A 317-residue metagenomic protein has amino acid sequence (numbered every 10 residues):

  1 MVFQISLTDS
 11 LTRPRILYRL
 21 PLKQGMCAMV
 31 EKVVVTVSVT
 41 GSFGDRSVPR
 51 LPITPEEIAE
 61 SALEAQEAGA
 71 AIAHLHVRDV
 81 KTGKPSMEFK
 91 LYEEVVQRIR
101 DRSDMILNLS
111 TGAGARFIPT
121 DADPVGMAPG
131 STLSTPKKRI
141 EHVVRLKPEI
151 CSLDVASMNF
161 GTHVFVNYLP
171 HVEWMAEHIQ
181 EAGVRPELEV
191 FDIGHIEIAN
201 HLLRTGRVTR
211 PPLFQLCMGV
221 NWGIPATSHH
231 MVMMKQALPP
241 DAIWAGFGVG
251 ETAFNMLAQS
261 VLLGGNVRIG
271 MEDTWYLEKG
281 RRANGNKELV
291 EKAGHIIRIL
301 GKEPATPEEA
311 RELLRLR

Functional and structural regions predicted by a protein language model:
R13-A28: Short, Lys/Arg-enriched N-terminal segments with co-localized hydrophobic residues within the first ~10-30 amino acids
A28-R50, A113-A122, S152-N159: N-terminal small/glycine-rich loop or linker at the start of catalytic domains across soluble metabolic enzymes
I58, A65, H76, C151 (+3 more regions): Conserved, mostly hydrophobic/aromatic
I72-V95, F160, C217-M218, W275-K279: Glycine-rich, proline-tolerant flexible connector loops at the mouths of alpha/beta enzymes
K84-L109, M175-I179, M234-P240, L289-H295: Alpha-helix-loop-beta-strand connector modules within alpha/beta enzyme cores
Y92-F165: Active-site beta->alpha loop and helix N-cap motifs at the rims of alpha/beta catalytic domains
I150-E272, A283: Catalytic alpha/beta core domains of metabolic enzymes, predominantly
K279-R298: C-terminal helical cap(s) of enzyme catalytic domains, especially alpha/beta-barrels
